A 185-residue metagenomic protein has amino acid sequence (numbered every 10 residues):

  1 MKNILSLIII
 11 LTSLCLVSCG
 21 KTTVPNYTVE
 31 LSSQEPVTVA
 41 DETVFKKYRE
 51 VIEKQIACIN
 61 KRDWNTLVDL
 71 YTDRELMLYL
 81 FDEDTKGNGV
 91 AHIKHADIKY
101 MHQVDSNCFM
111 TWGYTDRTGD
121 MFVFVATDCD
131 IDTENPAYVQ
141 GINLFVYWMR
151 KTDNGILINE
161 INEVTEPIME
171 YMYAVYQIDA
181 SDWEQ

Functional and structural regions predicted by a protein language model:
M1-L5, G20: Positively charged n-region of N-terminal signal peptides that target proteins for export
I4-T12: Sec-dependent signal peptide hydrophobic core
C15-S18: C-terminal motif of bacterial Sec signal peptides marking the signal peptidase cleavage site
G20-K61: Short, low-complexity N-terminal intrinsically disordered segments enriched in polar/charged residues
K61-L80: Short, well-ordered alpha-helical segments enriched in acidic and aromatic residues
R74-E75, C129-D132, T165-E166: Solvent-exposed loop/turn segments at secondary-structure junctions within structured extracellular/periplasmic domains
T85-V146: Surface-exposed, charged secondary-structure patches
N135-N143, K151-Q185: Low-complexity, intrinsically disordered terminal/linker segments enriched in charged and Gly/Pro repeats
